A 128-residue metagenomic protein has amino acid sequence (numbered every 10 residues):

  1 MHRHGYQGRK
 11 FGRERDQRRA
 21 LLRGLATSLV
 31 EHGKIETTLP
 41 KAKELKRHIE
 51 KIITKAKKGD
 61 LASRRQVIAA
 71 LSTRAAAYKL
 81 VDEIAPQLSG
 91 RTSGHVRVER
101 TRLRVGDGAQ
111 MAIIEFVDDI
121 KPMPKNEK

Functional and structural regions predicted by a protein language model:
M1-R13, Q17-A20, G24-K128: Structured, basic alpha/beta domains of bacterial-type, RNA-associated proteins
